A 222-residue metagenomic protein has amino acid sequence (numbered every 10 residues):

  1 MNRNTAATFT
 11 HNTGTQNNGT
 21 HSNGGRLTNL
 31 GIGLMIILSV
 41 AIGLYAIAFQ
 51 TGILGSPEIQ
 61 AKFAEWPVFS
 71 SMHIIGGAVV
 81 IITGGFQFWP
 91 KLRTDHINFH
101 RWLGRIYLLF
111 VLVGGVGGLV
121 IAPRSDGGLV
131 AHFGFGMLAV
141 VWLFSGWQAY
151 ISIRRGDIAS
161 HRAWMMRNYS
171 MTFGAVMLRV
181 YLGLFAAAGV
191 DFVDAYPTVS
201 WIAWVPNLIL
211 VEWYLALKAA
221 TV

Functional and structural regions predicted by a protein language model:
N2-V222: Alpha-helical membrane insertion/targeting regions
